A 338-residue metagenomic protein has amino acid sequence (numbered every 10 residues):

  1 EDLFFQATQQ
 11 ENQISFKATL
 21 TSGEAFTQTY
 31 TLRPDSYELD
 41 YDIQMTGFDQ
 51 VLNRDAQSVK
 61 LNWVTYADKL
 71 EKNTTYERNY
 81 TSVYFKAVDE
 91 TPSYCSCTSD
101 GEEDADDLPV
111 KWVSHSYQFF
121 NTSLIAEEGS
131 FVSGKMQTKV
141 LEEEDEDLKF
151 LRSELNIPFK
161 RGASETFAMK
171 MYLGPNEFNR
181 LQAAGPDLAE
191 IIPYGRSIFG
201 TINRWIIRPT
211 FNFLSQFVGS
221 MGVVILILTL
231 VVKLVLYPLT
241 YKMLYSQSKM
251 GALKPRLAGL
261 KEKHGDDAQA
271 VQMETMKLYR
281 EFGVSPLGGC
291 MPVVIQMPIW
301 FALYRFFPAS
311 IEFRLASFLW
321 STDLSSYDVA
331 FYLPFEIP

Functional and structural regions predicted by a protein language model:
E1-I191: Soluble non-transmembrane domains of integral membrane proteins
I43-G47, D55, N62-E77, C95-C97 (+2 more regions): Helix-loop-helix
